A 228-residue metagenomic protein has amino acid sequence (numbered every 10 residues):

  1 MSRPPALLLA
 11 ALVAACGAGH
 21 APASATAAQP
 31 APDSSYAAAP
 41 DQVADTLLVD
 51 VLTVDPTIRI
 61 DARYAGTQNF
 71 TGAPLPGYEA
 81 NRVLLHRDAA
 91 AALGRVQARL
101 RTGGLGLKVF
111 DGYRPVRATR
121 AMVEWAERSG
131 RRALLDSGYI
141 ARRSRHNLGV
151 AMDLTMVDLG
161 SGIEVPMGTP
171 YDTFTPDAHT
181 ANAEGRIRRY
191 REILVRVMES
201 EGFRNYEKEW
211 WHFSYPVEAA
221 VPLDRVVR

Functional and structural regions predicted by a protein language model:
M1-P4: Positively charged n-region of N-terminal signal peptides that target proteins for export
A6-A15: Bacterial N-terminal signal peptides
C16-G112, E124-K208, P216-R228: Extracytoplasmic cell-surface/polysaccharide-interacting catalytic and binding patches
P115: Segments that shape or occlude catalytic/ligand-binding pockets
A118: Short, well-ordered surface patches within globular domains
A121: Phosphate- and divalent-cation-binding pockets in alpha/beta enzyme and binding domains that engage nucleotide-derived
F213: Conserved metal-phosphate-binding beta-hairpin within the catalytic cores of diverse ATP-dependent phosphoryl-transfer
